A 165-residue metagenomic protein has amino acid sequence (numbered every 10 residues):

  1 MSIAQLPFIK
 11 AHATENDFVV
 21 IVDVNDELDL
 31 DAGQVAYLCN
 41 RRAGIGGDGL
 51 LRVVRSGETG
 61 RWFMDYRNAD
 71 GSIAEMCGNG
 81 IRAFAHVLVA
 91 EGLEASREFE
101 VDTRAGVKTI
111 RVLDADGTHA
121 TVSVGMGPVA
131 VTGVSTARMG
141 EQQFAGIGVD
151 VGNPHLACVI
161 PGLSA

Functional and structural regions predicted by a protein language model:
M1-T118, A157-A165: A glycine-rich beta-to-alpha transition motif near the start of alpha/beta enzyme domains, typified by
T14, V129, P154: Short glycine-rich anion-binding loops that position phosphate/pyrophosphate groups of nucleotides and phosphorylated
T118-M126: Short, solvent-exposed secondary-structure boundary/capping segments
A130-V134: Short, charged/polar, Gly/Pro-enriched secondary-structure boundary elements
R138-A165: Internal active-site segments that recognize and position negatively charged phosphoryl groups and nucleotide moieties
